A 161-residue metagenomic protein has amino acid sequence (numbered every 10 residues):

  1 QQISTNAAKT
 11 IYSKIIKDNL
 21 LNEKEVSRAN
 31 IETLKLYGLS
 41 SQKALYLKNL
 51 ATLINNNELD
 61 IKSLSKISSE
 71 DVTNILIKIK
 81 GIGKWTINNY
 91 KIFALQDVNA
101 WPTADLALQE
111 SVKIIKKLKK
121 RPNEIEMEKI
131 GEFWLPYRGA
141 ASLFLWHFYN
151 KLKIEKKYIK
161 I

Functional and structural regions predicted by a protein language model:
Q1-Q2, F144: Acidic, metal-associated active-site segment
I3-K80, F133: Alpha-helical ds-nucleic-acid-binding substructure associated with the helix-hairpin-helix region of base-excision DNA
K84-I161: C-terminal accessory module of base-excision DNA glycosylases/AP lyases that mediates lesion recognition and DNA
